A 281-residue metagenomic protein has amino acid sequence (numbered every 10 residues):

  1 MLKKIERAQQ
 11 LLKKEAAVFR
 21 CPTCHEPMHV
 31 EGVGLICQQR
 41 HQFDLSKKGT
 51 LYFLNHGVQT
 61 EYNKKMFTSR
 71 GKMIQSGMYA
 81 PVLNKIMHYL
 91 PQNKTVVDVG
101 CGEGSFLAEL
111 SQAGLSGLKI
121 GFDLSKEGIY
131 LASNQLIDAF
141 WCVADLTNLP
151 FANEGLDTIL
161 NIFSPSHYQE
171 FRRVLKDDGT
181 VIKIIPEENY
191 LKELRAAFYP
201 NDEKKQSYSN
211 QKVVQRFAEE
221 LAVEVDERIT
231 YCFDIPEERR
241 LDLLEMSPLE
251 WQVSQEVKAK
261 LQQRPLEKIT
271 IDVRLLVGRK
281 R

Functional and structural regions predicted by a protein language model:
M1-Q59: N-terminal auxiliary segments of SAM/dcSAM-dependent transferases
E15-A16, I229-R281: Conserved Class I S-adenosyl-L-methionine
Q59-P81: Class I SAM-dependent methyltransferase Rossmann-like catalytic core, especially the SAM/SAH-binding loop
N93-G102: Conserved class I S-adenosyl-L-methionine
E103-L115: Conserved SAM-binding loop of SAM-dependent methyltransferases across substrates and taxa, primarily the Class I
D123-E127, T147: Conserved SAM/SAH-binding beta-strand->alpha-helix loop
T147-T158: A short acidic, Gly/Pro-enriched loop at the edge of an enzyme's catalytic core that lines a small-molecule cofactor
G179-N189: Conserved beta-strand signature within the Rossmann-like core of class I S-adenosyl-L-methionine
